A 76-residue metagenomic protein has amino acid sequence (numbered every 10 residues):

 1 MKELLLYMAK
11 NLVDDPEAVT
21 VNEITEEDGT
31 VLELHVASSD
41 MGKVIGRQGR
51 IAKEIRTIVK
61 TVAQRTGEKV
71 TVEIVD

Functional and structural regions predicted by a protein language model:
M1-K43, K53-D76: RNA-contacting regions in translation and RNA-metabolism proteins, encompassing KH/S1 modules where present
